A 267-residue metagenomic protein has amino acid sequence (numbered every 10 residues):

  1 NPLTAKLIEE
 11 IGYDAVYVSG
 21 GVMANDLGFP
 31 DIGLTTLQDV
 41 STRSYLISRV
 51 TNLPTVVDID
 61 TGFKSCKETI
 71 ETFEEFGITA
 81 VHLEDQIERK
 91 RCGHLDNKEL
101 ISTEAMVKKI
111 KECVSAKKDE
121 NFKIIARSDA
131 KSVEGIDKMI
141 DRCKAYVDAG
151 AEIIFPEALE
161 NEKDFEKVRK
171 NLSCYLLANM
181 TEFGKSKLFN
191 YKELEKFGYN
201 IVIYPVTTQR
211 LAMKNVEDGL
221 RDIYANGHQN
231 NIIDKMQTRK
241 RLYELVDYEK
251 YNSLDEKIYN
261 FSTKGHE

Functional and structural regions predicted by a protein language model:
P2-Y204, L211-R221, I258-H266: Alpha/beta enzyme core
L3, Q209-E267: Extended, intrinsically disordered, low-complexity segments
